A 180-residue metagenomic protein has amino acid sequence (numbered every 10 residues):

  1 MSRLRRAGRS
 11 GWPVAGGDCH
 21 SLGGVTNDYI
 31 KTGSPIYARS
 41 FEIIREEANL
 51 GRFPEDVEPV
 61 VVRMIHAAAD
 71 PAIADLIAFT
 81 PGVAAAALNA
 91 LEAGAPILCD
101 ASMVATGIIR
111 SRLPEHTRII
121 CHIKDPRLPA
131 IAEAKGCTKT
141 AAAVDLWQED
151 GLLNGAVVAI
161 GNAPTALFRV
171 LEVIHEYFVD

Functional and structural regions predicted by a protein language model:
G23-L98: Electropositive, gly/pro-rich neighborhoods at or near active sites that engage anionic ligands
P96-T106, I160-L167: Gly/Ser/Thr-rich loops at beta-strand to alpha-helix junctions that form or flank small-molecule/cofactor-binding
I108-H116, E172-F178: Short, solvent-exposed amphipathic alpha-helical segments in soluble enzyme and RNA/protein-processing domains
R112-A159: Long, charge-dense
T140, G151-L153, I160-F178: Glycine-rich phosphate-binding loops that contact phosphosugars or nucleotide phosphates
